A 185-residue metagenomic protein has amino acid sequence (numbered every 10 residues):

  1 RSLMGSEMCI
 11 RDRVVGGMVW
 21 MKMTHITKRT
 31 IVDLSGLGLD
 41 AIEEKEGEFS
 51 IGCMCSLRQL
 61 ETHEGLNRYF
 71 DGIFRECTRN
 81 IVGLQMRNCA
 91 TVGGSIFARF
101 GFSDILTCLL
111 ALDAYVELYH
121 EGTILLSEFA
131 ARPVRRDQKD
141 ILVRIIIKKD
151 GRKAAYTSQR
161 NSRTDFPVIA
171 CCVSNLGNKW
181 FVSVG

Functional and structural regions predicted by a protein language model:
S6-E7, R11-G185: C-terminal structural segment of proteins
